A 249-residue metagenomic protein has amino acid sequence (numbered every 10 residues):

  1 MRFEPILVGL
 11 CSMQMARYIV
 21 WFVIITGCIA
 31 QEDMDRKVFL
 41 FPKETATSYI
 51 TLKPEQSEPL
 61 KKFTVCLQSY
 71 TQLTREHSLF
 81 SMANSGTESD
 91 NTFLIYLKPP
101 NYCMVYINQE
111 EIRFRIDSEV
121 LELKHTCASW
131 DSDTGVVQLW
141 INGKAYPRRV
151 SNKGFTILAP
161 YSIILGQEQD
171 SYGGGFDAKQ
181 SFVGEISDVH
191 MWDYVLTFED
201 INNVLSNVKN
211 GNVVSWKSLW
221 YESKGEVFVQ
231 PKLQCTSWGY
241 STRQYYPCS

Functional and structural regions predicted by a protein language model:
R2-S249: Extracellular glycan-associated modules
